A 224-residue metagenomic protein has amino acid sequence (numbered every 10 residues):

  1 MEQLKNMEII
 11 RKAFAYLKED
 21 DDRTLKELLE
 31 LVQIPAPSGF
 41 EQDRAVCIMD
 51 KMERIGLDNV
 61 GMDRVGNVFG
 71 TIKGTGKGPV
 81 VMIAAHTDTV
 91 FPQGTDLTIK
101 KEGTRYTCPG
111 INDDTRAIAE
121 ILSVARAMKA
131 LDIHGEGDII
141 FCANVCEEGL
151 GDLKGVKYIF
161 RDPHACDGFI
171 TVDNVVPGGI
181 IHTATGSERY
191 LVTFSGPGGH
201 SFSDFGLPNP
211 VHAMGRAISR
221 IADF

Functional and structural regions predicted by a protein language model:
Q3-R105: Acidic/His- and Gly-rich active-site-bordering loop/insert found across diverse amide/peptide-bond hydrolases
E30, L122-A130, R216-D223: Short glycine/serine- and small hydrophobic-enriched flexible loop segments
Q42, R105, G110-T185: Acidic/histidine-rich catalytic neighborhood of metal-dependent amide-processing enzymes
N59, H134-E136, D223-F224: Flexible, glycine/charged-enriched surface loops at secondary-structure junctions
V80-A84, D167-T171, R189-L191: Short glycine-aspartate micro-motif
D204-F224: Acidic-enriched catalytic cores of C-N bond-cleaving enzymes acting on peptides and small amides
